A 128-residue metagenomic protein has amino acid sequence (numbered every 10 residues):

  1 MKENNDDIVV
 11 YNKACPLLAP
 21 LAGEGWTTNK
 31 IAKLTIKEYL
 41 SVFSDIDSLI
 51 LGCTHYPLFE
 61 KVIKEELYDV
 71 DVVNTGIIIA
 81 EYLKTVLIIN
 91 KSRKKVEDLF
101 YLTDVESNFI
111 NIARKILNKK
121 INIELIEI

Functional and structural regions predicted by a protein language model:
M1-I128: Non-catalytic structural scaffold of enzyme domains
